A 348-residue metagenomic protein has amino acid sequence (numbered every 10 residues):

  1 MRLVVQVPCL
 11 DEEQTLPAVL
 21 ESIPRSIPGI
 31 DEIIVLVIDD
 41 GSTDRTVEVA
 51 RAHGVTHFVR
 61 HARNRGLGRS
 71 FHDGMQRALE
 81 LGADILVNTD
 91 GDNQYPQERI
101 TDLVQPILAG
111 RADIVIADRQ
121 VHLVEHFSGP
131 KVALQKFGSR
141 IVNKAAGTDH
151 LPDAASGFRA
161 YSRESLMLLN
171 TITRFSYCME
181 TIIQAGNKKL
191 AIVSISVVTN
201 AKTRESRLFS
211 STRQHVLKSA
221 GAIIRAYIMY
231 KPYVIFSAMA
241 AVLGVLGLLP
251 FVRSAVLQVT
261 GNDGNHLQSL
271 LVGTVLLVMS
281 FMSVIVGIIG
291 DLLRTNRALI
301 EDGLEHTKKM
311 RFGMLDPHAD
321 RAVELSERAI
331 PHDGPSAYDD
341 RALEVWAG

Functional and structural regions predicted by a protein language model:
M1-S22: N-proximal low-complexity "stem/linker" segments adjacent to membrane-targeting elements
R2-V4, I34, E180: Cell-envelope/extracellular polymer assembly enzymes that use nucleotide-activated donors
V7, D31-G41: Short beta-strand/loop segment that forms part of the nucleotide-sugar
E21-D31: Short, acidic, metal-binding catalytic loop of nucleotide-sugar glycosyltransferases
D39-V47, N93: A conserved acidic beta->alpha catalytic loop
H57, H61-E80, I85, Q97-F175 (+2 more regions): Acceptor/aglycone-binding surface of glycosyltransferases and processive sugar-polymer synthases
I172-G348: Hydrophobic helical membrane-anchoring modules
